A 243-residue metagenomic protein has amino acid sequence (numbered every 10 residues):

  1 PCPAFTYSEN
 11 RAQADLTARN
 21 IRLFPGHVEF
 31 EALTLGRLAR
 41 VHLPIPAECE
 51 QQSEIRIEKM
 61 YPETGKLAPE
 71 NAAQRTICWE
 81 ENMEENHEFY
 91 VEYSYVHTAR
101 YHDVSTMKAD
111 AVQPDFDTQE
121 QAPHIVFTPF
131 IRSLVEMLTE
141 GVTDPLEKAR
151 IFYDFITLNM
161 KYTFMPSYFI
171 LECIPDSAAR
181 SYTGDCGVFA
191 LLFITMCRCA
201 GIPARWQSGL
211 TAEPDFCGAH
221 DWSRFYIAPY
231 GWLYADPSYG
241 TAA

Functional and structural regions predicted by a protein language model:
P1-R37: Acidic, Mg2+-coordinating active-site environments of NTP-dependent enzymes
C2, N10-L16, Y61-E63, I202-S208: Short Pro/Gly-enriched beta-strand edge/turn motifs at strand-loop
R19, E31-T98: Intrinsically disordered, low-complexity N-terminal segments that are enriched in acidic
P25-G26, F130, G218-H220: Short, solvent-exposed loop/turn segments at the edges of secondary structure
L33, V188-A243: Hydrophobic/aromatic-rich core segments of domains that either
L67-D176, R180: Acidic low-complexity segments
V96-T98, N159-T163, C186, T211-P214 (+1 more regions): Solvent-exposed loop/turn segments at secondary-structure junctions within structured extracellular/periplasmic domains
P145-F152, Y182-C197: Active-site nucleophilic cysteine motif
